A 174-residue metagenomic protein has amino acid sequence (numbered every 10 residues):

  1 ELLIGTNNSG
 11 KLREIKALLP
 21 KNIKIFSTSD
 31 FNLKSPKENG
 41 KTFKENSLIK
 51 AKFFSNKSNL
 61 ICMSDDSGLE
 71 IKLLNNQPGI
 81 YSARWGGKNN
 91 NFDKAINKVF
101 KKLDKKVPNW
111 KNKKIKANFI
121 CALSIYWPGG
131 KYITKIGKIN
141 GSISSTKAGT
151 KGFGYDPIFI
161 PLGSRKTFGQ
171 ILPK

Functional and structural regions predicted by a protein language model:
E1-L3, S9-P173: Anionic-ligand binding patches
